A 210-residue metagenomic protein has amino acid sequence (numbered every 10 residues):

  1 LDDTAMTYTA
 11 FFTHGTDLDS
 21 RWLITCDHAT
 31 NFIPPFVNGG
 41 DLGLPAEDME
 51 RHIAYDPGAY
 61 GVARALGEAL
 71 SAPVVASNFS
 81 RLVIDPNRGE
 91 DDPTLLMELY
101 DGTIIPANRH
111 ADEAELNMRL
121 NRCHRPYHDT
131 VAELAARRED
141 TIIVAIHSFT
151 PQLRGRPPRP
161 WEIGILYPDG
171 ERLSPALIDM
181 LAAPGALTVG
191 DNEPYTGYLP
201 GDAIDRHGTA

Functional and structural regions predicted by a protein language model:
D2-I143, S148-A210: N-terminal catalytic or cofactor-binding beta/alpha core of small enzyme domains
